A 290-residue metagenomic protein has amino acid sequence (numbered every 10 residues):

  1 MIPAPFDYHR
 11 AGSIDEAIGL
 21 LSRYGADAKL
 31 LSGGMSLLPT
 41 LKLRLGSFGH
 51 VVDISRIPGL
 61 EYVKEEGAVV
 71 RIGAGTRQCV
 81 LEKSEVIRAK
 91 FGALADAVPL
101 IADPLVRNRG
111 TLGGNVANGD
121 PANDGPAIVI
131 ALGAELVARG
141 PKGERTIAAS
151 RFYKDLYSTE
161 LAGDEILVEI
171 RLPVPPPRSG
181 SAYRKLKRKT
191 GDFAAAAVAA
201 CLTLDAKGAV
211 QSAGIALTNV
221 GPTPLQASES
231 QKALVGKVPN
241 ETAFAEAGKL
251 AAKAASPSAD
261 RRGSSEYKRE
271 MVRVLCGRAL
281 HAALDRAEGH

Functional and structural regions predicted by a protein language model:
M1-H290: C-terminal structural segment of proteins
